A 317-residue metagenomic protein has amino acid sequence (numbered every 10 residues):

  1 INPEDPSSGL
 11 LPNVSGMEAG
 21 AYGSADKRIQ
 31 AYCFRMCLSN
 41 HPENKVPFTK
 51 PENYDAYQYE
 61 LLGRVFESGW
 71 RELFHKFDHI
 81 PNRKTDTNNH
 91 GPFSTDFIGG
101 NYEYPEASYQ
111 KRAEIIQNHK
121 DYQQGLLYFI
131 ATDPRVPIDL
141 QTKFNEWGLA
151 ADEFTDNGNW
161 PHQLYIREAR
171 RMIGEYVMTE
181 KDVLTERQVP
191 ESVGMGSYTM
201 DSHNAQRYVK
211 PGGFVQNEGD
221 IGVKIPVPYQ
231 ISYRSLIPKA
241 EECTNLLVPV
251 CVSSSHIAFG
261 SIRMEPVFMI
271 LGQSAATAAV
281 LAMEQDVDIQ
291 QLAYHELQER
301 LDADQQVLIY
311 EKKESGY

Functional and structural regions predicted by a protein language model:
I1-Y317: Flavin (FAD/FMN)-binding glycine-rich loop and adjacent Rossmann-like elements that form
